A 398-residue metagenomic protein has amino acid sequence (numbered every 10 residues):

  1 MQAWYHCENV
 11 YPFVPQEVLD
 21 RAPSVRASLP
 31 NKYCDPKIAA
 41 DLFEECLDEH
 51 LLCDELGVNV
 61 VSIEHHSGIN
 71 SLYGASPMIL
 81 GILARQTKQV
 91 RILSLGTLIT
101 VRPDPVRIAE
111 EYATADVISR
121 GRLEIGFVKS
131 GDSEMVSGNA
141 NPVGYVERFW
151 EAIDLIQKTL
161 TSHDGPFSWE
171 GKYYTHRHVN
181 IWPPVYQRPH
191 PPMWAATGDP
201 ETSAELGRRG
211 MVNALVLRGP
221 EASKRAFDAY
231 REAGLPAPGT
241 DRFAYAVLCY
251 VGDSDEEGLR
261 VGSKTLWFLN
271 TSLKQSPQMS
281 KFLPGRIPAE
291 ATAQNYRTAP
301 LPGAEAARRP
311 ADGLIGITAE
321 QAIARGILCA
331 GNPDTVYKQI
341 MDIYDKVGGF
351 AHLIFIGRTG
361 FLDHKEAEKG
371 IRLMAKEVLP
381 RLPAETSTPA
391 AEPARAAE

Functional and structural regions predicted by a protein language model:
M1-L93, P191, P393-E398: N-terminal beta1-alpha1-beta2 module of alpha/beta enzyme domains
A3, C53, E64-H65, L83 (+8 more regions): Conserved, mostly hydrophobic/aromatic
A3-C7, V61-I63, I92-L95, L123-F127 (+4 more regions): Hydrophobic faces of well-ordered beta-strands that scaffold small-molecule active sites in alpha/beta enzyme cores
W4-K37, E55, V146-W182, A222-V347 (+1 more regions): An alpha-helical appendage that flanks or caps ligand/catalytic pockets
D41-L42, T100-T114, A330-K338: Glycine-rich anion/phosphate-binding loops
D54-E55, L80-Q89, Y112-L123, A204-R208 (+2 more regions): Acidic (Asp/Glu)-rich catalytic clusters
V60-L83, I99, V136, L217-R218 (+1 more regions): Glycine-rich, proline-tolerant flexible connector loops at the mouths of alpha/beta enzymes
G198-A222, A226-F227, R231, A244: A conserved active-site cap/scaffold subdomain adjacent to cofactor or substrate pockets
